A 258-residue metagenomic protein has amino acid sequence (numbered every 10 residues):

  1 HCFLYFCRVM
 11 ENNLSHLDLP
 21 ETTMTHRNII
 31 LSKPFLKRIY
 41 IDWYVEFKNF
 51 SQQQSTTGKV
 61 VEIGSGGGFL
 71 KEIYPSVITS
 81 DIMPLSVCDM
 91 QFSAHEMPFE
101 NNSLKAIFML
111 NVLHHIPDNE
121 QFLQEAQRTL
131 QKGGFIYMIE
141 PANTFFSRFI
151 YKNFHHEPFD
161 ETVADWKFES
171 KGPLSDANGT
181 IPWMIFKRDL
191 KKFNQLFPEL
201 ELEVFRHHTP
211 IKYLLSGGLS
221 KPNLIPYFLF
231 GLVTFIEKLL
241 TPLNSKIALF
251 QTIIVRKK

Functional and structural regions predicted by a protein language model:
M10-H95, Q251: Conserved N-terminal segment of class I S-adenosyl-L-methionine
H95-I107: A short acidic, Gly/Pro-enriched loop at the edge of an enzyme's catalytic core that lines a small-molecule cofactor
A106-V112, M138: A short beta-strand submotif of the Rossmann-like class I SAM-dependent methyltransferase core that lines
E120-F135: A short glycine-rich, Lys/Arg-flanked "PGG" loop and its adjoining helix->strand segment in the class I
I136-E169: Conserved class I S-adenosyl-L-methionine
G172-L190: Acceptor-substrate binding/catalytic loop of class I
K191, Q195-K258: A C-terminal cap/extension of S-adenosyl-L-methionine-dependent methyltransferases that defines the acceptor-substrate
